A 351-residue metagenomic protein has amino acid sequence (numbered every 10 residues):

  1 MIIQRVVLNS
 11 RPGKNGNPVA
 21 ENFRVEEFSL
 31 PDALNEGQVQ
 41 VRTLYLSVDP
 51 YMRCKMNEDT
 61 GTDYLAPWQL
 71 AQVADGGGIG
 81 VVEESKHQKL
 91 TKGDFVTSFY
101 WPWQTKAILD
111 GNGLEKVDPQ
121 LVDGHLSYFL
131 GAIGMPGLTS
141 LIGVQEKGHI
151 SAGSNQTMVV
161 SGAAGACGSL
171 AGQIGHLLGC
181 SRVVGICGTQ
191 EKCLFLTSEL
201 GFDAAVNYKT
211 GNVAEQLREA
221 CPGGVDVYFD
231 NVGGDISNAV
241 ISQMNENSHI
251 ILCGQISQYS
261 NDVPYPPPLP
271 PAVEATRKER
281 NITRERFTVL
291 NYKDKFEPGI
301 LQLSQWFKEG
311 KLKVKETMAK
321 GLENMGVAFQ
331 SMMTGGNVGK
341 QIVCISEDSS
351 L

Functional and structural regions predicted by a protein language model:
I2-I3, K311-M318, G326-L351: C-terminal capping/lid region of NAD(P)-dependent oxidoreductase domains
S29-V48, M56-P102: Glycine-rich beta-strand-centered segment in the early N-terminal region that forms part of a ligand/cofactor-binding
P67, Q72-V81, K92-G162, K311: NAD(P)H dinucleotide-binding glycine-rich loop of Rossmann-like/cofactor-binding domains, especially the beta1-alpha1
S85-K89, G185-F195, K209, V213 (+2 more regions): Short glycine/proline-centered loop/turn elements that form peptide/ligand docking sites
T97, V159, V206, D226-F229: N-terminal Rossmann-like NAD(P) cofactor-binding module of classical short-chain dehydrogenase/reductase
L130-G211: Mid-domain Rossmann-like dinucleotide-binding core that forms the NAD(H)/NADP(H) cofactor-binding site
C180, D235-L312, S346-L351: Glycine-rich phosphate-binding loop and adjacent beta-alpha segment of Rossmann(oid) nucleotide-cofactor-binding
N212-G223: Short amphipathic alpha-helix with an adjacent loop that forms part of the alpha/beta core around
